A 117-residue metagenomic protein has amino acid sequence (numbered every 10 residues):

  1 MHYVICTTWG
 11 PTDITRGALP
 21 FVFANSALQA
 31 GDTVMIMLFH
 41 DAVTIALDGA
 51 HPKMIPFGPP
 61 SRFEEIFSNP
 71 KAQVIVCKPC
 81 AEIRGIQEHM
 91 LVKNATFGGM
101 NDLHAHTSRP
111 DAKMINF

Functional and structural regions predicted by a protein language model:
V4-A18, A46-H51: Short, glycine-rich nucleotide/cofactor-binding loops
G17-G31, I36: Histidine-anchored nucleotide/phosphate-binding helix
L28, S68, S108: Anion (oxyanion) recognition and catalysis
V34-F39, V74-K78: Short internal beta-strands
L38-A46: Short connector loops at secondary-structure junctions
G49-M54, L91-K93: Short glycine-enriched, charge-decorated loop/helix-capping segments at active-site entrances that position
P52-C80: A glycine-rich helix N-cap at a beta->alpha junction
R84-N116: C-terminal structural segments of small proteins and small subunits
